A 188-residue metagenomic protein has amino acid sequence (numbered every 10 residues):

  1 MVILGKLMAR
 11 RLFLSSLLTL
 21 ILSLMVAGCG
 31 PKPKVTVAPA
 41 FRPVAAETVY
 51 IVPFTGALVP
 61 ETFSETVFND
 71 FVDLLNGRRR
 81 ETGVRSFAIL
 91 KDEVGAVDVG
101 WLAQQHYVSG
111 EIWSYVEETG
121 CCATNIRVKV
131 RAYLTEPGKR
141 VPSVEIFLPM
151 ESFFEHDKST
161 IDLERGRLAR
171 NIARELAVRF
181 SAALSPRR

Functional and structural regions predicted by a protein language model:
M1-C29: Sec-dependent bacterial lipoprotein signal peptides
A27-R80, A177-R188: A structural "domain/chain start" motif
A38, V52, R131, P149-E151: A structural detector for beta-sheet-dominated domains
P53-T62, T119-G120, D157-L163: Second-shell loop/turn segments in exported
N76-W101: Short beta-strand->alpha-helix linker/helix-N-cap micro-motif that forms a surface specificity/interaction loop
D92-S143, F153-S159: Surface-exposed short loop/turn segments
N125, T135-P186: Short secondary-structure boundary motifs at beta->alpha junctions and helix caps
